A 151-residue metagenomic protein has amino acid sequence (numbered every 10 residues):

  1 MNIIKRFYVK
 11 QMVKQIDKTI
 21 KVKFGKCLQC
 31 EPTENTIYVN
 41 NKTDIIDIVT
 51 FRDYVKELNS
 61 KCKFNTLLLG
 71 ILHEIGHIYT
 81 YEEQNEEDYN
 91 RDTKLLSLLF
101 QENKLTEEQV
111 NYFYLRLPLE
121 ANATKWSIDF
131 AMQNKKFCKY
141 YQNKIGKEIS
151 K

Functional and structural regions predicted by a protein language model:
N2-D17: Zn2+-dependent metallopeptidase catalytic core
F7, N65-L69, H73, A121-K125: A structural signal for well-ordered alpha-helical segments within the folded catalytic domains of diverse enzymes
T19-K21: Conserved beta-strand segments of alpha/beta enzyme cores
K23-N65, I75-E82: Active-site scaffold of zinc-dependent metalloenzymes
K42, K63-G70, I78-L95, E107-L115: Acidic, low-complexity, intrinsically disordered interaction modules
D92-K151: Metalloprotease/metallohydrolase-associated module, dominated by Zn2+-dependent proteases
